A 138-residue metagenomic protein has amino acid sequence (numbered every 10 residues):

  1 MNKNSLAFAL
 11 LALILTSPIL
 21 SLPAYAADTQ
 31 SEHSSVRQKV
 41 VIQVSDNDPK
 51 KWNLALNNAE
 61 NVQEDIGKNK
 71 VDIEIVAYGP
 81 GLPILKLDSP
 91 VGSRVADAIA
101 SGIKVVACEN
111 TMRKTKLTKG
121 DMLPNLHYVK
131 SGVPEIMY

Functional and structural regions predicted by a protein language model:
M1, L22-Y25: Intrinsic disorder/low-complexity signature
M1-L10: Bacterial N-terminal signal peptides that target proteins for export
S5, I14, A77-G79: Contiguous hydrophobic segments
A9-S21: Bacterial N-terminal signal peptides
A24-Y138: Secreted/extracellular ectodomain signature
